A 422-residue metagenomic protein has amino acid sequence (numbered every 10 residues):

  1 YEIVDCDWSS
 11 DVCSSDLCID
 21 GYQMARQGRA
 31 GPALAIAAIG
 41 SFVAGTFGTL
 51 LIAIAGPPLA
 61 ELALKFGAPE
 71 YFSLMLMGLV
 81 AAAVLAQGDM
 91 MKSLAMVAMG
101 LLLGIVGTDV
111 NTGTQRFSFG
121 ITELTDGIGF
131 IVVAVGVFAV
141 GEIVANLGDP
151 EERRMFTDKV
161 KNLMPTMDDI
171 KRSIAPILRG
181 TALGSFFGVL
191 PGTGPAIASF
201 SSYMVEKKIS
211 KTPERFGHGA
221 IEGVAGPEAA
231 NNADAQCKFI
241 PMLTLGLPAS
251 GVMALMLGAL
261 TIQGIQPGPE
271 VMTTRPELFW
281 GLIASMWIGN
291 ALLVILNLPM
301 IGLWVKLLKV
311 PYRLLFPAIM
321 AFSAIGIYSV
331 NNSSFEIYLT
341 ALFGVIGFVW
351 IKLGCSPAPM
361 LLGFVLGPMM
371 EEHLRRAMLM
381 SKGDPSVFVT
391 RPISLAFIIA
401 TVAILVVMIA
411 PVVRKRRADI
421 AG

Functional and structural regions predicted by a protein language model:
Y1-C13: Single conserved hydrophobic/aromatic residue that forms the stacking wall/gate of nucleotide- or nucleobase-binding
S10, D20-G28, D149-Q236: Membrane-embedded helical hairpins/re-entrant loop segments and their flanking transmembrane helices within multi-pass
S10-D11, S15-P32, P58, G67 (+3 more regions): Flexible loop linkers connecting adjacent transmembrane helices in multi-pass alpha-helical membrane transporters
S10-D11, S15-Q23, A53-I54, V97-A98 (+6 more regions): Re-entrant/interfacial helical elements at transmembrane boundaries that shape and gate the permeation pathway
S10-S15, F47-L51, F187-A196, P227-N232 (+3 more regions): Short helix-coil transition sites and intra-membrane helix breaks within transmembrane domains of multi-pass
Q23-G40, K211-G223, G251-A254, C355-P359: Membrane-interface alpha-helices at helix entry/exit sites of multi-pass transporters
I36-E151, I262-R416: Membrane-embedded alpha-helical modules
G217, R417-G422: Short, charged juxtamembrane terminal tails flanking transmembrane helices
